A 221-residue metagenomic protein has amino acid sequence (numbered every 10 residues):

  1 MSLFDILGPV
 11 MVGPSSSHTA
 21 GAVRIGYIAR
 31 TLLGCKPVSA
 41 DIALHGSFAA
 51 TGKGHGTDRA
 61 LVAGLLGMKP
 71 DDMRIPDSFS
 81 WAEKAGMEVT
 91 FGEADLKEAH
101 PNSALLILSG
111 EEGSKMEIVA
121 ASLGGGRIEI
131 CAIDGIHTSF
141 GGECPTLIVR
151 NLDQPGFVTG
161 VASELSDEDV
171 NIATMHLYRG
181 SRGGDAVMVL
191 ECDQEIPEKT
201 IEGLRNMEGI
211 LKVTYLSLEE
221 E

Functional and structural regions predicted by a protein language model:
M1-M11, A40-A43: Short, hydrophobic/aliphatic alpha-helical segments
P9-G26: Conserved phosphate/anionic-ligand binding catalytic regions in large, soluble enzymes, centered on
G21-L33, P155: Alpha-helical support elements that line or immediately flank enzyme active sites and cofactor-binding pockets
L32-D41: Non-transmembrane, aqueous-exposed alpha-helical and coiled segments at domain scale
D41, H45-K84: A structural-propensity feature for long, helix-poor, extended segments
T51-R59, P101, A186-Q194: Short glycine/threonine-rich loop-to-helix capping motif typified by GTGT followed within a few residues by an Asp-Pro
L66-K115: Contiguous domain-boundary segments centered on the initiation and propagation of an alpha-helix
D77, F91, V119-E221: A conserved regulatory-domain signal marking ACT and ACT-like small-molecule sensing domains and adjacent regulatory
